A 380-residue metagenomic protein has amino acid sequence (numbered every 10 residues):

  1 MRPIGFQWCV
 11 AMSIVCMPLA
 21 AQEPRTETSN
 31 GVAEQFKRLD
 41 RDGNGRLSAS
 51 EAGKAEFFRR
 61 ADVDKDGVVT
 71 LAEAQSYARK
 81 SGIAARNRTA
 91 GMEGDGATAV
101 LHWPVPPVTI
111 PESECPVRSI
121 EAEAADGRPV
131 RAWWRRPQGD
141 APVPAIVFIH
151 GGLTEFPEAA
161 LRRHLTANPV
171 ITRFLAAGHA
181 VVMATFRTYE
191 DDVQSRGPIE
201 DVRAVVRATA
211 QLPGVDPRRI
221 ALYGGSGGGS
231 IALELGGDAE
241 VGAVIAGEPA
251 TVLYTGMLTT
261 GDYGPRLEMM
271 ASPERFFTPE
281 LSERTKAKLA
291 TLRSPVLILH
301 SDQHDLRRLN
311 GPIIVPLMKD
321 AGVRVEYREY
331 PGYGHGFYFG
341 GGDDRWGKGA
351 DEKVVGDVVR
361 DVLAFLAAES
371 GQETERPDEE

Functional and structural regions predicted by a protein language model:
D40-N44, D62-D66: Acidic carboxylate motifs that coordinate Ca2+ or other divalent cations, activating on Asp/Glu
G91-D140: N-terminal cap/lid segment of alpha/beta-hydrolase-fold proteins
E114, A160, V241-K288: Mobile cap/lid helix-loop segments that gate and shape the active-site cleft of serine hydrolases
A141-V143, G151-D192, L306-R308: Short substrate-entry loop that stabilizes the transition state in hydrolases
V193-P213: Alpha/beta-hydrolase active-site loop
G214-S226: Alpha/beta-hydrolase fold nucleophile elbow
L292, I298-H300: Short beta-strand/loop motif that positions the catalytic acidic residue of the alpha/beta-hydrolase fold
A321-E380: C-terminal catalytic histidine-bearing segment of alpha/beta-hydrolase fold enzymes
